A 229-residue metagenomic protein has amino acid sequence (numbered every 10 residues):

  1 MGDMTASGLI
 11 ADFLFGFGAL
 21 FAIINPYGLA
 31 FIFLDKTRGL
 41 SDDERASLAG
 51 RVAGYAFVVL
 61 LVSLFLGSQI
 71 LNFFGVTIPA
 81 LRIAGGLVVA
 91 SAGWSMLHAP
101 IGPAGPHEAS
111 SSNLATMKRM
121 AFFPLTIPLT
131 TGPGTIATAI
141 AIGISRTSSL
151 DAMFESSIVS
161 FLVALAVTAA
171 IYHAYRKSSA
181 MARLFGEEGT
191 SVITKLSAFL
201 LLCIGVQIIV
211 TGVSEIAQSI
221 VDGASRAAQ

Functional and structural regions predicted by a protein language model:
M1-A22, A99, P106-T126: Small-residue-enriched transmembrane helix starts and helix-helix packing motifs in multi-pass inner-membrane proteins
D12-L29, I78-V88, S157-I171: Structural signature of hydrophobic alpha-helical transmembrane segments
D12-L64: Juxtamembrane transmembrane-helix termini in multi-pass membrane transport proteins
D35-A46, N113-M117, I144-A152, G186-S191: Juxtamembrane helix-boundary/capping and inter-helix hinge elements in multi-pass membrane proteins
S41-D42, V62-A84, A170-E215: Transmembrane-helix boundary and interhelical-loop signature of multi-pass inner-membrane proteins
D42-S68, R146-A182: A small-residue-rich subset of transmembrane alpha-helices
A46-P100: Membrane helix-loop-helix hairpins that form the core translocation module of multi-pass transporters
V88-S110, I204-E215: Transmembrane helix exit motif
